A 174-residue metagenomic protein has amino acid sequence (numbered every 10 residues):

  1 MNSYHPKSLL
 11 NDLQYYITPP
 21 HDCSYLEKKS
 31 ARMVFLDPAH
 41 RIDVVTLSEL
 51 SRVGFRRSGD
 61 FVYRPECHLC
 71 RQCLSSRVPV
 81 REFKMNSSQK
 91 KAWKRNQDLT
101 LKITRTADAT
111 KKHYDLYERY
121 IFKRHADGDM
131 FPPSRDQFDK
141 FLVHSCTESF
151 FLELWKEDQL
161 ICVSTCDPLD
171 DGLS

Functional and structural regions predicted by a protein language model:
M1-S88: Intrinsically disordered, low-complexity, positively biased terminal segments
S3-P6, R56-C70, S75-S174: A conserved beta-strand-loop-helix scaffold within acyl/acetyltransferase catalytic domains
